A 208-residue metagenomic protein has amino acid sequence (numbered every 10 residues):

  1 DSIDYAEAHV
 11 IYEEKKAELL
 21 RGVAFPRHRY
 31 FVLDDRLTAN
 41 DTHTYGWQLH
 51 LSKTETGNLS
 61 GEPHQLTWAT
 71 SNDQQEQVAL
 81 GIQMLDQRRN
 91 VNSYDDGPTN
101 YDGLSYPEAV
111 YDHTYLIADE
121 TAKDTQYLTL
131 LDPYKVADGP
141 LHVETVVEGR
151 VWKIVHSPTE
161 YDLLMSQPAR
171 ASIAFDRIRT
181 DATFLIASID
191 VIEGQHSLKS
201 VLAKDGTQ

Functional and structural regions predicted by a protein language model:
D1-T207: CBM-like, beta-strand-rich accessory domains located in the C-terminal region of large, secreted polysaccharide-active
